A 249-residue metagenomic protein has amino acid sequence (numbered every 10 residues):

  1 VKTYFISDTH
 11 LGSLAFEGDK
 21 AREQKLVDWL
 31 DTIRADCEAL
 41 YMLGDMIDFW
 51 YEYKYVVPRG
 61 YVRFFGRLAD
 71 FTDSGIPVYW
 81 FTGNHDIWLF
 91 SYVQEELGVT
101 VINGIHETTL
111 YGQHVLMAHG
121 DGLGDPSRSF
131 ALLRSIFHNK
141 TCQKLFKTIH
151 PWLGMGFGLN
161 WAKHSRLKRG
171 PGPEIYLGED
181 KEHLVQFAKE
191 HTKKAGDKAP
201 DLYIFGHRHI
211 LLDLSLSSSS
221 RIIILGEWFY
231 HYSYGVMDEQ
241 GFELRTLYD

Functional and structural regions predicted by a protein language model:
V1-Y4, T108-L116, L216-R221: Beta-strand-turn-beta hairpins that frame and shape the catalytic cleft of phosphate-ester-processing enzymes
K2, I6, L11-L110: Core catalytic region of metal-dependent phosphoesterases/phosphodiesterases, especially metallo-beta-lactamase-like
E17, Y55, F81-Y92, G122-S135 (+2 more regions): Short secondary-structure transition/capping segments
D31-A35, L68-F71, H106-L110, F130 (+4 more regions): Short, surface-exposed, polar/charged, turn-prone segments marking secondary-structure boundaries
A35, D48-F71, G170-P200: N-terminal short leaders/motifs
E38-D45, G75-F81, V115-H119, F137-L145 (+2 more regions): Low-complexity, flexible helical/coil segments
T100-N103, L116, D121, D125-T141 (+1 more regions): Conserved beta-sheet core of the metallophosphoesterase superfamily
G120-Q186: Active-site-proximal loop/helix segment associated with metal-binding centers of metalloenzymes
